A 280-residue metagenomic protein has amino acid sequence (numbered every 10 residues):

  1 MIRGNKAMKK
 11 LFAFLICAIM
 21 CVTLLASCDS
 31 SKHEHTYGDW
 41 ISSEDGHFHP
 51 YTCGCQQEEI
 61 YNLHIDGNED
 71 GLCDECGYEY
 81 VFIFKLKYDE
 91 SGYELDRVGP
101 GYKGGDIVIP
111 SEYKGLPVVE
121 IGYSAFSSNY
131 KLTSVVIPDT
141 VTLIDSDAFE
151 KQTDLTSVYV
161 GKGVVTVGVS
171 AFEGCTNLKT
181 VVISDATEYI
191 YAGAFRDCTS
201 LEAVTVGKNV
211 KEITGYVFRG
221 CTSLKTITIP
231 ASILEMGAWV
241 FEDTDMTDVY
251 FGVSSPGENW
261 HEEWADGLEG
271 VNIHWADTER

Functional and structural regions predicted by a protein language model:
M1-H35: Gram-positive cell-envelope targeting signals
I16, C28-D89, V182, Y250 (+2 more regions): Extracellular adhesion/carbohydrate-binding repeat motifs centered on closely spaced tryptophans
S31-K32, L72-G77, S128-N129, C198 (+2 more regions): Glycine/tyrosine- and acidic-biased, solvent-exposed loop/turn segments at the edges of beta-strands
I41-S42, F82-E90, Y102-E120, Y130-L143 (+6 more regions): Structural signature of tandem-repeat unit edges
G54-Q56, D74, P110, P138 (+1 more regions): Residue-level detector of conserved, well-ordered beta-strand and adjacent loop positions that form binding/recognition
G122-A125, D145-A148, G168-E173, Y191-R196 (+2 more regions): Consensus positions within tandem repeat domains that build extended binding/scaffold surfaces
F241, E262-D266: A structural signal for leucine-rich repeat
